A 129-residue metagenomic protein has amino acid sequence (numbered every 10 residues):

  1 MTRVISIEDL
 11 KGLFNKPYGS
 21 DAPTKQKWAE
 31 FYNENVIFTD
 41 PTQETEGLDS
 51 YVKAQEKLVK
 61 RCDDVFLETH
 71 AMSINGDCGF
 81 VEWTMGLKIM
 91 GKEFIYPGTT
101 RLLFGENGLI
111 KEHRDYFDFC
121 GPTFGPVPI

Functional and structural regions predicted by a protein language model:
M1-E30: Short, low-complexity N-terminal intrinsically disordered segments enriched in polar/charged residues
M1-V4, N33, N107, P126: Low-complexity, intrinsically disordered short peptide segments enriched in small/polar/basic residues
I7, T24-G76: A solvent-exposed, acidic/Ser-Thr-rich amphipathic alpha-helical stretch
L13, N33, K111-H113: Intrinsically disordered, low-complexity peptide-like regions
Y18-D21, D40, G91: Flexible interhelical turns and helix-capping residues at alpha-helix boundaries within structured domains
K53, V59-I129: A beta-strand edge to alpha-helix "cap/lid" segment located at domain peripheries
